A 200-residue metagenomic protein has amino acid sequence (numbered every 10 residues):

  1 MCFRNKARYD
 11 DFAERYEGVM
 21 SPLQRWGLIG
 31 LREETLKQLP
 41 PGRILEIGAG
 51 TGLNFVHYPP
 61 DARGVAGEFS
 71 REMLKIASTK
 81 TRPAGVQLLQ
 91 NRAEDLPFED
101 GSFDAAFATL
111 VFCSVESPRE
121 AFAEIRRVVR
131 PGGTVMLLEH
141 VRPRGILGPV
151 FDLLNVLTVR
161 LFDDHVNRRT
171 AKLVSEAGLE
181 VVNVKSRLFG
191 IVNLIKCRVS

Functional and structural regions predicted by a protein language model:
M1-P40, L53-N54, M73-I76, V150-L157 (+1 more regions): Conserved class I S-adenosyl-L-methionine
F3, M20-Q24, M136-L194: C-terminal alpha-helical "lid/dimerization" subdomain adjacent to the S-adenosyl-L-methionine
R43-D95: Class I SAM-dependent methyltransferase SAM/SAH-binding core
E94-A106: A short acidic, Gly/Pro-enriched loop at the edge of an enzyme's catalytic core that lines a small-molecule cofactor
A105-S117: A short SAM/SAH-binding and catalytic strip from SAM-dependent methyltransferases
R119-T134: A short glycine-rich, Lys/Arg-flanked "PGG" loop and its adjoining helix->strand segment in the class I
L194-S200: C-terminal lobe and adjacent flexible extensions of AdoMet/dcAdoMet transferase-like proteins
